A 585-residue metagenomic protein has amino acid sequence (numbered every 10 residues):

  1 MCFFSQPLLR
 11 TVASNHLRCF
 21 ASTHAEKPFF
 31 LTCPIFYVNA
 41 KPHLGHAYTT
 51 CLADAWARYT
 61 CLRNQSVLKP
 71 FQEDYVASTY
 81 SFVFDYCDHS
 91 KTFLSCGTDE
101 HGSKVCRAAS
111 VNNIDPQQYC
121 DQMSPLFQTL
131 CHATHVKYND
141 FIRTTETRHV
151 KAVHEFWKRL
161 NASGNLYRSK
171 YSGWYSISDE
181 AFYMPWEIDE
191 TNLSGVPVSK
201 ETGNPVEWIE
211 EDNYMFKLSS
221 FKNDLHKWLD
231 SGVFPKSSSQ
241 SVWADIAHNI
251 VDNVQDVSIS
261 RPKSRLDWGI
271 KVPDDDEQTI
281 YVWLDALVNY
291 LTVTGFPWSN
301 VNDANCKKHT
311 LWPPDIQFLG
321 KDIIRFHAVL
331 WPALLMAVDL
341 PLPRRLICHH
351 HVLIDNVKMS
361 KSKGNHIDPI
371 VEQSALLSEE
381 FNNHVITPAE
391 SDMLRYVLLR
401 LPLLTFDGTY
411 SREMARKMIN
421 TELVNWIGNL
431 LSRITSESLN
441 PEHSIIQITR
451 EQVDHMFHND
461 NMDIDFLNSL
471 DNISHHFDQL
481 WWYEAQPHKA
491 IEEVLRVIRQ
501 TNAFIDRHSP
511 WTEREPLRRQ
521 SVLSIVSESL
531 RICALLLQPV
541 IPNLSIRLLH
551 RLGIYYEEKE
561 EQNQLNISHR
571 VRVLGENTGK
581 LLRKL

Functional and structural regions predicted by a protein language model:
C2-P28, L68, D74-C87, F93 (+5 more regions): Basic, alpha-helical terminal appendages of large translation-related enzymes
H24-N64, F71, Y80, F84-H89 (+4 more regions): Structured secondary-structure scaffolds
T98-K104: Short, charge-patterned binding micro-sites
A108-D121: A charged helix-plus-loop insertion that forms the helical arch/lid used to bind and gate nucleic-acid substrates
P125-N139: A glycine-rich helix N-cap at a beta->alpha junction
E146-N165: Feature captures the FAD/FMN-dependent oxidoreductase FAD-binding
S163-K222, H226: Cys/His-rich short segments
L403-M414, I419-L423, E437, P441-D463 (+1 more regions): Long, amphipathic alpha-helical stalk/connector segments used for oligomerization, subunit docking, or mechanical
